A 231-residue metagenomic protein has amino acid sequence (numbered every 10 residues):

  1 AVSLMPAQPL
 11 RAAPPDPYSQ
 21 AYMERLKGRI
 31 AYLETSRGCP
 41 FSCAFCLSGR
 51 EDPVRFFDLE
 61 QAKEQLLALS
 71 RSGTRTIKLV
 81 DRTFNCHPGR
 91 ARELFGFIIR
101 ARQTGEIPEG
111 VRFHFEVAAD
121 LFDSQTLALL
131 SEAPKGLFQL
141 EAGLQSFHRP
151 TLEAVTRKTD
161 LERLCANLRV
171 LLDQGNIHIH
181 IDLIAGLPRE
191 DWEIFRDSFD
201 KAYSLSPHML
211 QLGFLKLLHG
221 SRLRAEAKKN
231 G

Functional and structural regions predicted by a protein language model:
A1-Q8: Glycine-rich beta-alpha loop elements in corrinoid/cobalamin-binding modules across cobalamin-dependent enzymes
L4, K78-L79, M209-L212: A structural signal for short, well-ordered beta-strand segments and their strand-loop junctions that often border
P14-D173: Radical SAM [4Fe-4S] cluster-binding motif and immediate context
I77, H178-I179: Hydrophobic anchor at the start of a short beta-strand that flanks the dinucleotide cofactor-binding loop
H87-G89, L144, P150-V155, A185-E193 (+1 more regions): Flexible glycine/acidic-rich beta-alpha junction loops that bind and position SAM and/or redox cofactors in anaerobic
F95-F97, S198, A227-N230: Short, hinge-like loop/turn segments at secondary-structure boundaries
T126-L130, R189-S204: Catalytic cores of alpha/beta
D182: Conserved acidic functional residues
